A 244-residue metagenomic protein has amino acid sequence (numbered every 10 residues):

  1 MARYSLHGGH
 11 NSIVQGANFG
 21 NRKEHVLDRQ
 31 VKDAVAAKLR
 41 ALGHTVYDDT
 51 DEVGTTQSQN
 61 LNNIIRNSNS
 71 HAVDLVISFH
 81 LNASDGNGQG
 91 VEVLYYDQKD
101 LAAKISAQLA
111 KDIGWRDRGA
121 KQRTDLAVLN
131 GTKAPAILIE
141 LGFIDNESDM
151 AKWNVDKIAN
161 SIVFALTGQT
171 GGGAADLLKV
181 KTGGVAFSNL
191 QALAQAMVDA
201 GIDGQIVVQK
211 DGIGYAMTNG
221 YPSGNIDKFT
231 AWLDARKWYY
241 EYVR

Functional and structural regions predicted by a protein language model:
M1-R244: Extracellular cell-wall/glycan-interacting regions and their flexible linkers
